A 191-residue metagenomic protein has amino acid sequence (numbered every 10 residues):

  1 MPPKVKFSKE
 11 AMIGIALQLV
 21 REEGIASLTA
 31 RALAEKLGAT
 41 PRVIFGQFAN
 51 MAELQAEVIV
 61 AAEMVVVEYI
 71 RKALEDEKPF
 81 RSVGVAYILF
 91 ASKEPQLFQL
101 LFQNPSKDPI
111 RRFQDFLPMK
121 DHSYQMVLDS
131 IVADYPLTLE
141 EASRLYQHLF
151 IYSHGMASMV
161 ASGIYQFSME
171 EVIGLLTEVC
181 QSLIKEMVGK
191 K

Functional and structural regions predicted by a protein language model:
M1-F7, K190-K191: N-terminal intrinsically disordered/low-complexity leader segments
A11, L19-E53, E57: Helix-turn-helix
A11-Q18, E22, E53-K72, S82 (+6 more regions): Alpha-helical structural segments
E57, I70-L97, L139, L145-L149: Hydrophobic alpha-helical connector segments
Q96-M126, S158, S162, Q166 (+1 more regions): Short secondary-structure transition hinges
L100, F150-S168, S182-K191: Amphipathic C-terminal alpha-helical segment
I110-P136, S143-Q147, G174-K185: Amphipathic alpha-helical packing segments from all-alpha helical-bundle domains
